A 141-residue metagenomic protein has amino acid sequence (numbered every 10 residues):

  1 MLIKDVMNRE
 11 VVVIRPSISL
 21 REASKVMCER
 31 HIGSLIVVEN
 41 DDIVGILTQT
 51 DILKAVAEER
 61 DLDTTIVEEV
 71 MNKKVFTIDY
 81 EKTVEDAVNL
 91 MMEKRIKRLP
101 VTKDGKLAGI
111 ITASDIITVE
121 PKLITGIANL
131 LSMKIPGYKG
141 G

Functional and structural regions predicted by a protein language model:
M1-V11, T65-V75: Bateman (tandem CBS) regulatory domains
K4, V12, R21, L53-K54 (+2 more regions): Nucleotide phosphate-binding site architecture
V13-H31, I78-R95, T102, E120: The conserved cystathionine-beta-synthase
S19-E22, D51-I52, T65-V70, T83 (+1 more regions): Histidine- and aromatic-rich ligand-binding microenvironments
M27-R30, L35-T50, M91, L99-S114: A glycine-centered beta-loop-beta connector
V56-E58: Flexible, gly/ser-rich surface segments that form the specificity/activation loops bordering the active-site cleft
L107-A108, A113-G141: Cytosolic regulatory modules rich in charged/polar residues
